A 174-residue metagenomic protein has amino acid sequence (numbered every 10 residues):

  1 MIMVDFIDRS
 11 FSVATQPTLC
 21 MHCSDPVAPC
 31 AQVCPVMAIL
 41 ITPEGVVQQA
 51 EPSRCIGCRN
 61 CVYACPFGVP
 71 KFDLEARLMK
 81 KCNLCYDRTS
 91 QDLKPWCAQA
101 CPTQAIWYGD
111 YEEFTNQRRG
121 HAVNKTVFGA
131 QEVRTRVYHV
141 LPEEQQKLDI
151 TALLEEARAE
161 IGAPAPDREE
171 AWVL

Functional and structural regions predicted by a protein language model:
M1-L174: Non-ligating segments of multi-cofactor redox enzymes
